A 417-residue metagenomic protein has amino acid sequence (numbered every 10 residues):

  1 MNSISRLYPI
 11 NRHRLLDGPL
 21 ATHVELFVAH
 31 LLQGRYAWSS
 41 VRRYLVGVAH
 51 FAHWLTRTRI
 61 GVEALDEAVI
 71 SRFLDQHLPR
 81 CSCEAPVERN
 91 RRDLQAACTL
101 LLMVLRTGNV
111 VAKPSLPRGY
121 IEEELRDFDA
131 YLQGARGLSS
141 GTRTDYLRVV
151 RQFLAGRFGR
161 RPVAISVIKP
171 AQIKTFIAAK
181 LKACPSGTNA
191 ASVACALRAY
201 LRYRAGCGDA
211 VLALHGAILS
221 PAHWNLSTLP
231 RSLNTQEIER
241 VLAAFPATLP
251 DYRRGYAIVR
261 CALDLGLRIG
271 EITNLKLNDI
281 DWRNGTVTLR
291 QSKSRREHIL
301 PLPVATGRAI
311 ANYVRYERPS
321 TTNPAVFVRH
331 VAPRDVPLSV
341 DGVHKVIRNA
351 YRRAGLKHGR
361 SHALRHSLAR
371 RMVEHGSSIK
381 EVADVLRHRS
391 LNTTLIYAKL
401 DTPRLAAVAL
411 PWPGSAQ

Functional and structural regions predicted by a protein language model:
M1-Q417: Conserved catalytic core of the tyrosine transesterase superfamily
